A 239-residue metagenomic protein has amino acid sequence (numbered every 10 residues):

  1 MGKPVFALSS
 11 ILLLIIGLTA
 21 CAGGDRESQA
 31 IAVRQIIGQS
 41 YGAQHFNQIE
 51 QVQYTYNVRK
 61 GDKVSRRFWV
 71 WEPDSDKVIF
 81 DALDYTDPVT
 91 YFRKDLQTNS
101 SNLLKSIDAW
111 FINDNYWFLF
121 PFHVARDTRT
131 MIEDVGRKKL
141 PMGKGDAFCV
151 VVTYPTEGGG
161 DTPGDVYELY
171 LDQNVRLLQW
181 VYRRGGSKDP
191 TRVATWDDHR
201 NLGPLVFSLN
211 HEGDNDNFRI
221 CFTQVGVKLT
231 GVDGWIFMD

Functional and structural regions predicted by a protein language model:
M1-S9: Bacterial N-terminal signal peptides that target proteins for export
T19-A20: C-terminal motif of bacterial Sec signal peptides marking the signal peptidase cleavage site
D25, A30-L103, T128-G136: N-terminal mature ectodomain segment of secretory-pathway/periplasmic proteins
R26-A30, F92-D165, S187, M238-D239: Flexible, processing/modification-adjacent segments and terminal tails in exported/periplasmic/extracellular proteins
F46, W71-P73, W117-F118, Y167 (+2 more regions): Tryptophan-centric aromatic hotspots in well-structured domains and transmembrane helices
Y85-K105, W180-R192, R200: A short, surface-exposed interaction/processing loop segment used at functional sites
K144-M238: Gly/Pro-enriched, hydrophobic low-complexity segments that function as extracytoplasmic propeptides/linkers
